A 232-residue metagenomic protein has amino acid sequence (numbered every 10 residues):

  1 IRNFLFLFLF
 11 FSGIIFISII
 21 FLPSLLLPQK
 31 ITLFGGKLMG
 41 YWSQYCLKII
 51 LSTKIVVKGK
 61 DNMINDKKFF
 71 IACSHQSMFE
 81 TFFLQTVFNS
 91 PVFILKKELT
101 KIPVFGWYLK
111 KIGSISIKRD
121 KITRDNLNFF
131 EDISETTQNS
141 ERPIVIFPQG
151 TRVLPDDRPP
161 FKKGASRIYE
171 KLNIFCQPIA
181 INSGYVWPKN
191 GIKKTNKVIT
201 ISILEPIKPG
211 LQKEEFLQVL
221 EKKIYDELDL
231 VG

Functional and structural regions predicted by a protein language model:
I1-L26, F34-K37, D61-I64, T136 (+1 more regions): Membrane-interfacial terminal anchoring regions of lipid-handling membrane enzymes
I17-Q29, L33-K37, I49-I50, N65-I122: Catalytic core of membrane glycerolipid acyltransferases/transacylases, capturing the structured, soluble-facing
Y41-T53: A generic, lipid-embedded transmembrane alpha helix
I50-K58, N126-N128, N182-G184: Short gly/ser/thr-rich secondary-structure transition/capping motifs
S52-K54, S90, K111, E141 (+1 more regions): A generic structural signal for alpha->beta connector loops
V57, I115-K118, P209: Short acidic-hydrophobic, aromatic-tinged amphipathic segments that line or gate anion-handling sites
L127-G232: Non-catalytic C-terminal accessory region of glycerolipid acyltransferases and related lyso-lipid remodeling enzymes
